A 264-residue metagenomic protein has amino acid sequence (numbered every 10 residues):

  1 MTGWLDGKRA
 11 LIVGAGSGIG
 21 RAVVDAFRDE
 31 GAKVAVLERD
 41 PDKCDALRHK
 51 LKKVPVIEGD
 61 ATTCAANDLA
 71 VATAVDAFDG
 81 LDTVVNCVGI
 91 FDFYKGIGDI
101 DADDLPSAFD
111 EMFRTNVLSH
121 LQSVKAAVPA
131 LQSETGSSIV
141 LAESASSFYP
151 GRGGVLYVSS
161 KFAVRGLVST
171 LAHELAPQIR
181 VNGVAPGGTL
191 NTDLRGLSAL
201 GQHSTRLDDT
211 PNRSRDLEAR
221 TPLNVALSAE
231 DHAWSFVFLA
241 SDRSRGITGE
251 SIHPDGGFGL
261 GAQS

Functional and structural regions predicted by a protein language model:
G16-S17: Conserved glycine-rich cofactor-binding loop
D68, I90-D110, G153-L156: Conserved mid-core segment of classical short-chain dehydrogenase/reductases
F91-I97, V237, T248-S264: Short C-terminal tail/terminal secondary-structure segment of NAD(P)H-dependent dehydrogenase/reductase domains
D101-L121, V140, Y157, V164: Catalytic Tyr-X3-Lys loop
P129, A172-P177, R245: Alpha-helical segment proximal to the catalytic Tyr-Lys
G136, Q178-R180, I247-G249: Short, small/polar-rich loop/turn modules that mediate ligand/substrate recognition or access, typified
S144: Residue(s) in the substrate-gating loop at a strand-loop-helix junction that position the organic substrate next
G183, T205-I247, I252-G256: C-terminal helical subdomain
